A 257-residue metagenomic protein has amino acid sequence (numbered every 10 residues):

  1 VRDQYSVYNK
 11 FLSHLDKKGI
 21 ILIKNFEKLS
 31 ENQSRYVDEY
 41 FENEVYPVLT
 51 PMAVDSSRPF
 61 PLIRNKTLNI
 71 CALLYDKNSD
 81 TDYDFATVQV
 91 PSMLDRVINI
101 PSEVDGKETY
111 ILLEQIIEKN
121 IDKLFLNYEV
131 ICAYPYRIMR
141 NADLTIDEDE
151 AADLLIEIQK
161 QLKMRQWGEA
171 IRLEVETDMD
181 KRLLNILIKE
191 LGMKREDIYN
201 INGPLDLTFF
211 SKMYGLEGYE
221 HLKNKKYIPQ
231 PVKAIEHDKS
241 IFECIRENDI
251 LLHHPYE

Functional and structural regions predicted by a protein language model:
V1-E257: N-terminal localization/anchoring segments of enzymes in phospholipid and broader phosphate metabolism
